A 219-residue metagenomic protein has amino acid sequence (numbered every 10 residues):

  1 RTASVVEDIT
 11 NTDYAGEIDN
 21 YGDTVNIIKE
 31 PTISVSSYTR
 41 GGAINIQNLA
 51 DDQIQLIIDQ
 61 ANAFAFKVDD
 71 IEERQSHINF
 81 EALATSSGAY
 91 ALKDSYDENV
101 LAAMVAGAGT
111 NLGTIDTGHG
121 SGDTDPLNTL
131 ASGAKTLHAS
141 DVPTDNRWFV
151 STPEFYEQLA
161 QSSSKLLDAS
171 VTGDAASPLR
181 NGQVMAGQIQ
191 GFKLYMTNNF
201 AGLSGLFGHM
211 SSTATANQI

Functional and structural regions predicted by a protein language model:
R1-I58: N-terminal "assembly arms/tails" that initiate or stabilize quaternary assembly in self-assembling proteins
T24, N146-W148, G191, Q218: A residue-level signal for beta-strand positions that form part of recognition/binding surfaces within mature
I27, D51-N111, G122, H138-P153: Long, contiguous amphipathic alpha-helices that act as assembly "spine/axial" helices in icosahedral shell and virion
P31, N62, P153-F155, N198-F200: A broadly conserved detector of short glycine/acidic/proline-rich loop/turn motifs that flank catalytic sites and bind
V35-Y38, F66-K67, S76, Q158-Q161 (+1 more regions): Short helix/loop capping segments that flank catalytic or ligand/cofactor-binding pockets
T110-Q188: Extended, solvent-exposed, turn-rich assembly/linker loops in the middle of proteins
Q183-I219: Glycine/small-residue-rich hydrophobic helix-like segments
